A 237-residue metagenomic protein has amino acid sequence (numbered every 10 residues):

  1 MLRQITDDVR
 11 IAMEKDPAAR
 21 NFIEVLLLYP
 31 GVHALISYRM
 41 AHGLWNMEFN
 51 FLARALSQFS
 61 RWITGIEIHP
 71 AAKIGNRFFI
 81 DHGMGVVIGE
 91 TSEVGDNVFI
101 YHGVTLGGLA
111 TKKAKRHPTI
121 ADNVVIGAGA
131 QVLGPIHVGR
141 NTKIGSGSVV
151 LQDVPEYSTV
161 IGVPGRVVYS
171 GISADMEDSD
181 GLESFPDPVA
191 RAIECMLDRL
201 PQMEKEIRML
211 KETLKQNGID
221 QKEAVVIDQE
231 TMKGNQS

Functional and structural regions predicted by a protein language model:
M1-R61, D175-S237: Terminal amphipathic alpha-helical/low-complexity segments used for targeting or macromolecular assembly
G31, I36-R39, A72, F78 (+2 more regions): Solvent-exposed, flexible loop/coil residues
A41, H82, H102-V104, I172 (+1 more regions): Generic signature of intrinsically disordered, low-complexity segments enriched in small/polar residues
R61-V168: Structural signal for interior beta-strand "rungs" in well-ordered beta-sheet cores of soluble enzyme domains
R166-D178: A structural signal for small-residue-enriched, beta-sheet-centric alpha/beta enzyme cores and oligomeric scaffold folds
